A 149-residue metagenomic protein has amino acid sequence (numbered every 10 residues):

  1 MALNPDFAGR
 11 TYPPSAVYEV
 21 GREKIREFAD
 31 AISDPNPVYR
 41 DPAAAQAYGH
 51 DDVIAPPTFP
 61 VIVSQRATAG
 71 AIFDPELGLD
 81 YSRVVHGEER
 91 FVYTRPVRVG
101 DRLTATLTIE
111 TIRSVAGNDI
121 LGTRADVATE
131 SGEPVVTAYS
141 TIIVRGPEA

Functional and structural regions predicted by a protein language model:
M1-D6, E88, V92-A149: HotDog/MaoC-like acyl-thioester-processing domains
M1-H86: Hot-dog-fold acyl-thioester-processing enzymes
